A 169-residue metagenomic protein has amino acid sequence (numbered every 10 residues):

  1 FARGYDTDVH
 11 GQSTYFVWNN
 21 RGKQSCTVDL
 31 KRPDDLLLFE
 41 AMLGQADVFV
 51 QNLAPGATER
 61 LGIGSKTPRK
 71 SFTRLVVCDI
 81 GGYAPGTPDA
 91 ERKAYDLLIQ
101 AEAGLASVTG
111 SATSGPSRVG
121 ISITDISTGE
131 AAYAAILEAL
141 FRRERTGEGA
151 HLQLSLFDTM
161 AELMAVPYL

Functional and structural regions predicted by a protein language model:
F1-H151: N-terminal helix-loop segment corresponding to the beta1-alpha1 unit of nucleotide/adenylate-binding folds
A139-L169: Substrate-binding/catalytic subdomain of NAD(P)-dependent oxidoreductase enzymes
